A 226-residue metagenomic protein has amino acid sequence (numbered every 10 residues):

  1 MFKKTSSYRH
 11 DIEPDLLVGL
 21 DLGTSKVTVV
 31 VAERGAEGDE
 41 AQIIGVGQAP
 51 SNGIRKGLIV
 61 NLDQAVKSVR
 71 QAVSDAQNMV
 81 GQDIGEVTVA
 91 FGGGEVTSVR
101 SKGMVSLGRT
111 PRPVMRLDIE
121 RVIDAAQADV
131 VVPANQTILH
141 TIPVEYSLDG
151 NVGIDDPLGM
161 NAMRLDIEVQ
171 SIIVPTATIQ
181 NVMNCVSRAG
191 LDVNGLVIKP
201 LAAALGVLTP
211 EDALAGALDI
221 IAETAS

Functional and structural regions predicted by a protein language model:
M1-K26, V30-I220: Nucleotide/phosphate-binding catalytic cleft detector across ATP-hydrolyzing and phosphate-transferring enzymes
S25, A225-S226: Conserved Rossmann-like nucleotide-cofactor binding loop
